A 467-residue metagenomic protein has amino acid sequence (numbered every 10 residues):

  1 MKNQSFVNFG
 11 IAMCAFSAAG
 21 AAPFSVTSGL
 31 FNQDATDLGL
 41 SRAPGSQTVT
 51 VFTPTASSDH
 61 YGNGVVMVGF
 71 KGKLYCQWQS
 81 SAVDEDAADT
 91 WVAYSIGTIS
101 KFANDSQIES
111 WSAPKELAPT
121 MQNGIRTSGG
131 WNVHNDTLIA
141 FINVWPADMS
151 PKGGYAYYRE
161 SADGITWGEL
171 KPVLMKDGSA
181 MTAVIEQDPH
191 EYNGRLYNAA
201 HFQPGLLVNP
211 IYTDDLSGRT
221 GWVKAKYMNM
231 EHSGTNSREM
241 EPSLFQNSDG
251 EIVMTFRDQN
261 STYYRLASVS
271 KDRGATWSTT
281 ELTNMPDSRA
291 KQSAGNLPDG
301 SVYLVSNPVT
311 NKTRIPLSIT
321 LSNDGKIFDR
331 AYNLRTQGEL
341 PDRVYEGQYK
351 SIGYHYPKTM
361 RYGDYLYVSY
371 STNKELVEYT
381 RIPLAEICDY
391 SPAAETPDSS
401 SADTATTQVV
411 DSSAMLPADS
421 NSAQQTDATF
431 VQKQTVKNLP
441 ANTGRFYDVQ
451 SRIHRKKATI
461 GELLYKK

Functional and structural regions predicted by a protein language model:
M1-S5: Positively charged n-region of N-terminal signal peptides that target proteins for export
N8-A18: Bacterial N-terminal signal peptides
M13, Y157, E395-P397, Q408-V409 (+1 more regions): Compositionally biased, low-complexity segments
A22-H60, V68-G124, N132-R289, N296-K350 (+2 more regions): Beta-rich carbohydrate-recognition and catalytic domains
D403, T407-K467: C-terminal outer-membrane/trafficking sorting elements
